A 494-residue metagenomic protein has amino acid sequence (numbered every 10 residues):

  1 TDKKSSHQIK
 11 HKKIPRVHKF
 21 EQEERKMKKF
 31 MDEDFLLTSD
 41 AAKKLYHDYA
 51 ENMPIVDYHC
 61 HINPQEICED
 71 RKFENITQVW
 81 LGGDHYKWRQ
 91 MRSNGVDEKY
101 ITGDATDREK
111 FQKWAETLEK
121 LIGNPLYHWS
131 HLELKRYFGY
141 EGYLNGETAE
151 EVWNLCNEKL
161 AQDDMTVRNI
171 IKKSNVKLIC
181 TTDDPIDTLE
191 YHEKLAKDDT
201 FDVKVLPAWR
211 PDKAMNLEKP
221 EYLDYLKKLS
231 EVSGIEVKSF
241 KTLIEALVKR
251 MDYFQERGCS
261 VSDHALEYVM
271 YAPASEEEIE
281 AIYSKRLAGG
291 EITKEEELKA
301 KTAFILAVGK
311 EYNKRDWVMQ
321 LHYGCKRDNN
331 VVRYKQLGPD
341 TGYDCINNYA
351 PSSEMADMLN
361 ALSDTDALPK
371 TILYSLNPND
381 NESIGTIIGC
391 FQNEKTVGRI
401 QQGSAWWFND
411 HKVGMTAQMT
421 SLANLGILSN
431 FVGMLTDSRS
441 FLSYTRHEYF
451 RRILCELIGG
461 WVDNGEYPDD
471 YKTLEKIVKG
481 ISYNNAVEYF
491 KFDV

Functional and structural regions predicted by a protein language model:
D2-Q8: Extreme N-terminal basic, low-complexity initiation segments that serve as generic localization/processing leaders
Q8-K26: Short, Lys/Arg-enriched N-terminal segments with co-localized hydrophobic residues within the first ~10-30 amino acids
K28-R315, A367-P369, L373-G385, G389-V494: Metal-cofactor-binding active-site regions of metalloenzymes
E296, T341-C345: Metal/cofactor-centered catalytic core regions of large enzymes
M319-L321: C-terminal amphipathic alpha-helical interaction region
N330: Hard-cation-handling environments
Y334-G342: Short glycine/proline- and charge-enriched loop/turn segments that cap or connect secondary-structure elements
Y349-M355: Divalent-cation-assisted or electrostatically stabilized phosphate/pyrophosphate-binding catalytic cores
